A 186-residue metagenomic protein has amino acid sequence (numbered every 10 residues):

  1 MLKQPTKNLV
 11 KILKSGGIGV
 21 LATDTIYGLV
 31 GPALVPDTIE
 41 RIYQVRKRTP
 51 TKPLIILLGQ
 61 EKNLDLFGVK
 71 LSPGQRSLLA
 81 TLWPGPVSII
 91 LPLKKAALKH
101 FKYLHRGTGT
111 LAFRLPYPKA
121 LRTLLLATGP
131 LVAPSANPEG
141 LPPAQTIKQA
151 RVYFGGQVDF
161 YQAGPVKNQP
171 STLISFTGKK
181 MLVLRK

Functional and structural regions predicted by a protein language model:
M1-K186: Active-site-adjacent structural elements in enzyme catalytic cores
